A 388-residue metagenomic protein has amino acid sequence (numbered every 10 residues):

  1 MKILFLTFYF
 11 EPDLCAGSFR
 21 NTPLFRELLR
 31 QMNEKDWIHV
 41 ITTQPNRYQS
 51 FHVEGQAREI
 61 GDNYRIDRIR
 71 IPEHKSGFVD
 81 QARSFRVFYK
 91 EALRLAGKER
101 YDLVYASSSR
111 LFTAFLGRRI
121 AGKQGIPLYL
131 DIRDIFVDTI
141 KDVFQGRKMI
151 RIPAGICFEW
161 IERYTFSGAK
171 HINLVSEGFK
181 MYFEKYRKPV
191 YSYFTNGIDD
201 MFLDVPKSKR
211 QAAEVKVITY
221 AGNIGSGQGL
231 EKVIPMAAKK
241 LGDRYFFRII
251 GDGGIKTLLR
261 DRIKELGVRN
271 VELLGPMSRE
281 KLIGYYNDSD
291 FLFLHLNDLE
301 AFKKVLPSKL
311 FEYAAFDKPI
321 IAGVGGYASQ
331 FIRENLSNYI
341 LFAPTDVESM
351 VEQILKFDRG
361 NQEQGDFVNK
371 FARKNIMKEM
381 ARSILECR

Functional and structural regions predicted by a protein language model:
M1-Y64, H171, P235-L241, L385: N-terminal subdomain of nucleotide-sugar transferases
L4, Q211-Q228, V233-A238, R248 (+1 more regions): Conserved donor-binding/catalytic core segment of Leloir-type glycosyltransferases
R26, K90-R94, F112-F115, R119-K123 (+2 more regions): Membrane-proximal helix-turn-helix segments that form the acceptor-binding/catalytic region of lipid-linked
Q44, G178, N196-G197: Carbohydrate-associated surface elements
H52-E54, K185, G197-V215, G229: Acidic anion/phosphate-binding donor-loop and adjacent secondary structure in glycosyltransferase catalytic cores
V215, R248-I250, T257-G284: Nucleotide-activated donor-binding/catalytic signature segment of Leloir-type glycosyltransferases, i.e., the conserved
Q228, S278-Y285, D290-A314, I321-R333 (+1 more regions): Nucleotide-sugar-dependent
P344-S349, L355-C387: A charged, aromatic-enriched C-terminal amphipathic alpha-helix characteristic of glycosyltransferases across folds
